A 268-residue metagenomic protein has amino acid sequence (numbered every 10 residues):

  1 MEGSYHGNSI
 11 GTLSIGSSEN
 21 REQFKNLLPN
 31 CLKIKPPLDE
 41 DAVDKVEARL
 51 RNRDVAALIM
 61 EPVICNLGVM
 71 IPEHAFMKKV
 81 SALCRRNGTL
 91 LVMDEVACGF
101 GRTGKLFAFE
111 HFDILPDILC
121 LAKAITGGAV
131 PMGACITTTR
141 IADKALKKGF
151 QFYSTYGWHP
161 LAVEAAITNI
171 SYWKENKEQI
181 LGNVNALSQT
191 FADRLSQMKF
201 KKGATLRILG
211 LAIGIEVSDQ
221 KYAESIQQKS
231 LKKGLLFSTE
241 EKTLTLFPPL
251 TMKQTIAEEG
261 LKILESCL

Functional and structural regions predicted by a protein language model:
M1-L268: Conserved N-terminal phosphate-binding loop of PLP-dependent enzymes in the Aspartate aminotransferase
